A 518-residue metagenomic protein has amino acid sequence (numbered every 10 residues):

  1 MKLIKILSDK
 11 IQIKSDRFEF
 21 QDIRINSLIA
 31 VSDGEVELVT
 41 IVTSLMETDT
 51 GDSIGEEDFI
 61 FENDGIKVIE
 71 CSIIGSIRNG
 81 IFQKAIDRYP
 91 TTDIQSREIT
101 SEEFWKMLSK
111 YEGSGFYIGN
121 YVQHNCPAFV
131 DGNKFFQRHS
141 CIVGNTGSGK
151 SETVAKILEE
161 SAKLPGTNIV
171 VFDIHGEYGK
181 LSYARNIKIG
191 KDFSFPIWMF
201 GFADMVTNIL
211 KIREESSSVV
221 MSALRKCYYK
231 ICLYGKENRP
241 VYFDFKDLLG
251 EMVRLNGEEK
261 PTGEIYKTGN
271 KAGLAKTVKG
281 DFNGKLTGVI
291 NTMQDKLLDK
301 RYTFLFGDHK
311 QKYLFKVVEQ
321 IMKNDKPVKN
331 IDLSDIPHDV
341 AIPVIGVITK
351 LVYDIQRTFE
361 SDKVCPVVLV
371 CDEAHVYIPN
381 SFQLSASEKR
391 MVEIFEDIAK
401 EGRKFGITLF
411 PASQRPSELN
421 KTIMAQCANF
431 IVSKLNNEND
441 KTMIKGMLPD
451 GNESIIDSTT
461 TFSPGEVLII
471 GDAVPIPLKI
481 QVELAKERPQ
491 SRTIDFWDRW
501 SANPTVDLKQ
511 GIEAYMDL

Functional and structural regions predicted by a protein language model:
M1-V143, I157, K363-C365, N380-Q383 (+2 more regions): Basic- and hydrophobic-enriched, low-structure N-terminal and domain-boundary segments that flank ATP-binding catalytic
G113-K191, F195, K421, T442-M443 (+4 more regions): Glycine-rich phosphate-binding loop of nucleotide-binding enzymes
G166-V170, K326-V328, V364-V368, F405-F410: Loop/turn-to-beta-strand initiation segments
G176, K180-I187, I197-F202, T207-I394: P-loop NTPase motor domains
K211, M391, D397-E401, F405-E483: Conserved ATP-driven motor cores of ASCE-family P-loop NTPases powering translocation/secretion/packaging/pilus
M221-D244, S458-E487: Conserved AAA+ ATPase small/helical "lid" subdomain
P261-T262, G465-L518: Conserved P-loop NTPase motor module
